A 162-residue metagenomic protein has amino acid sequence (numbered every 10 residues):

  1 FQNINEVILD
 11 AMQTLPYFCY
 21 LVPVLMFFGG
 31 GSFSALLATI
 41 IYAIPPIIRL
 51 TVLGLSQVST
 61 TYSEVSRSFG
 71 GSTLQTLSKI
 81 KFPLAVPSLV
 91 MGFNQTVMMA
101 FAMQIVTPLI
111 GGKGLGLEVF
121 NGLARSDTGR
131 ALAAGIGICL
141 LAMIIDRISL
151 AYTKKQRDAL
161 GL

Functional and structural regions predicted by a protein language model:
F1, F33-S34, Q75, R130: Residue-level recognition of membrane-helix boundary sites in multi-pass small-molecule transporters
N3-V7, L50, G54-Q57, T61-E64 (+3 more regions): Membrane-spanning helices that line or support transport/gating and their immediate boundary helices in channels
N5-A43: Generic hydrophobic transmembrane alpha-helix motif, especially the helices
L15, F28, I40-I44, T51-L55 (+3 more regions): Hydrophobic/aromatic residues within the transmembrane alpha-helices of Major Facilitator Superfamily
M26, A100-I138, R157-L162: Glycine-rich helix-loop "coupling/hinge" segments at transmembrane-helix boundaries in multipass transporters
I41, T73-T107, G129-I145, S149-Y152: Transmembrane alpha-helices
I47-G92: Short cytoplasmic-facing helical segments at TM-TM junctions of multi-pass membrane proteins
